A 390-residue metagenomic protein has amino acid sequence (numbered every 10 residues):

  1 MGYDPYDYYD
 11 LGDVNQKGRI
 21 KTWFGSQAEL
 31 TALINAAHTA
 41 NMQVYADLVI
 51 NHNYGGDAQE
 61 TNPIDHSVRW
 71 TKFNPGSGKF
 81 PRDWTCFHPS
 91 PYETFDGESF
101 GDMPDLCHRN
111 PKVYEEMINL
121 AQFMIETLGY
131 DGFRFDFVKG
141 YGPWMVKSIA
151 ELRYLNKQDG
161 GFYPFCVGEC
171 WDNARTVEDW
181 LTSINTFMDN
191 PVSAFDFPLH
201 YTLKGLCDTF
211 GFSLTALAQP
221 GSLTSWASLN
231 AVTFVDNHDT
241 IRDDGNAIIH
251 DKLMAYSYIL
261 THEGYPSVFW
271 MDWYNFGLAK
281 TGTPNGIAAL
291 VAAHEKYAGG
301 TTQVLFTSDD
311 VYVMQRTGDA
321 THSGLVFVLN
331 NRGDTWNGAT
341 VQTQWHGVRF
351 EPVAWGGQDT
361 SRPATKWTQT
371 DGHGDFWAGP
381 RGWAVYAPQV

Functional and structural regions predicted by a protein language model:
M1-L128, W144-D179, A194, P198-T209: Substrate-binding/active-site clefts of carbohydrate-active enzymes
Y3-D4, I34-M42, N119-V390: Active-site-proximal helices and loops of the catalytic beta/alpha 8
